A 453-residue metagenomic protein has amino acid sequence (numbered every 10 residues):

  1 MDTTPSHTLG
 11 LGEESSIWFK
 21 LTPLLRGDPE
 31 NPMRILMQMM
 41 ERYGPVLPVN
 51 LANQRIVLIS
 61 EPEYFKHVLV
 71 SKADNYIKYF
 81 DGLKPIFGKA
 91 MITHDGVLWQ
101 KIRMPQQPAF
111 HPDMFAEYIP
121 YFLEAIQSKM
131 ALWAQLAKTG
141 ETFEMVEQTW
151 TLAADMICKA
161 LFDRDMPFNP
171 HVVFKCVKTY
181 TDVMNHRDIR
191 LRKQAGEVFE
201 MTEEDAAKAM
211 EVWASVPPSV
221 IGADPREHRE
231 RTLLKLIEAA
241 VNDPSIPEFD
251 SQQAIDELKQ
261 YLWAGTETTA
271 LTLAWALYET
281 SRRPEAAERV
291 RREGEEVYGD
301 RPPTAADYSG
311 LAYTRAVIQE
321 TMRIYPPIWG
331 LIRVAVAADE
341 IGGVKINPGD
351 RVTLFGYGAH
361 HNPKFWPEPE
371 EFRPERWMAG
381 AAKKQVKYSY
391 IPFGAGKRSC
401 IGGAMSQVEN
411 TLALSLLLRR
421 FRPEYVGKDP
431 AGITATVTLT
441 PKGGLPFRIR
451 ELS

Functional and structural regions predicted by a protein language model:
M1-V97, K101, Y121-L132, P167-F168 (+2 more regions): N-terminal membrane-proximal hinge/A-helix region immediately C-terminal to the signal-anchor transmembrane segment
D2-E13, Y76-L83, H94, L98 (+2 more regions): Cytochrome P450 heme-thiolate monooxygenase catalytic core
T22-G44, R301-G342: Conserved cytochrome P450 K-helix E-x-x-R motif and the immediately C-terminal K′/meander segment
A73, L354-A381: Conserved cytochrome P450 K-helix/beta-meander segment immediately N-terminal to the heme-binding cysteine loop
T268-S281, A413: Short, small-residue alpha-helix embedded
P284-A286, M405-T440: Cytochrome P450 heme-binding "Cys pocket" and the immediately downstream C-terminal segment
